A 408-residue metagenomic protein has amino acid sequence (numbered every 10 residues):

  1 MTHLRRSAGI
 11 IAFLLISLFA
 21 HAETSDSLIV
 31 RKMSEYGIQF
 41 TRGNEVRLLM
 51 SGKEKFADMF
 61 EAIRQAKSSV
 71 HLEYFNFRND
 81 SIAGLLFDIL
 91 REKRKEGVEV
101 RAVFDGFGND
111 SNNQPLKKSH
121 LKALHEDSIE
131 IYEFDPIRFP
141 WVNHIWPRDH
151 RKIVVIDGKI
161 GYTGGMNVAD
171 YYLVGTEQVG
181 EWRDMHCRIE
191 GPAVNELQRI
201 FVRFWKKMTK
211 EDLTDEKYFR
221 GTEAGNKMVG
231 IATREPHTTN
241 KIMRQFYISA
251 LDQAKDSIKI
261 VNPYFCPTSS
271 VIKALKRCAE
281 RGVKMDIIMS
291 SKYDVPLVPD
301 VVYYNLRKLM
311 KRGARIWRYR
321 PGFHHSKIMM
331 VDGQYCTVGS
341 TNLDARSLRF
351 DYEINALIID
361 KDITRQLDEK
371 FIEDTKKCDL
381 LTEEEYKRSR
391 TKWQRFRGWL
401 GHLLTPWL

Functional and structural regions predicted by a protein language model:
M1-G9: Bacterial N-terminal signal peptides that target proteins for export
H3, A20-L408: Charged, low-complexity intrinsically disordered terminal segments
I10-I11, I156: Intrinsically disordered, low-complexity segments enriched in polar/charged small residues
F13-H21: Hydrophobic h-region of N-terminal signal peptides that target proteins for export in Gram-negative bacteria
